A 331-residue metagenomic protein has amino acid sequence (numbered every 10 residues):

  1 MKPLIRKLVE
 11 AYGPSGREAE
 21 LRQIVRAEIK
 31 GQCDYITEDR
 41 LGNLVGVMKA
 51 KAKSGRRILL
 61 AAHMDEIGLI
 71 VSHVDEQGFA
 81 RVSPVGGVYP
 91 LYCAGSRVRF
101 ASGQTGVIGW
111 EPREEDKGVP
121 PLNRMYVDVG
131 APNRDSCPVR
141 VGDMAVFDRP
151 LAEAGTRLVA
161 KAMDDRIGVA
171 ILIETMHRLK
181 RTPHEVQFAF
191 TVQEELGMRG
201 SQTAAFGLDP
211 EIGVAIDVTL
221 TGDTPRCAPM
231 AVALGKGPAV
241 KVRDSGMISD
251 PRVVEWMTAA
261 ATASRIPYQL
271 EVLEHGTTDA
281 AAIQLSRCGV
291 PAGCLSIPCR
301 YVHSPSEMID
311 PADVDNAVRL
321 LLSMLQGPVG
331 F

Functional and structural regions predicted by a protein language model:
M1-F331: N-terminal hydrophobic/helix-forming segments and targeting peptides
